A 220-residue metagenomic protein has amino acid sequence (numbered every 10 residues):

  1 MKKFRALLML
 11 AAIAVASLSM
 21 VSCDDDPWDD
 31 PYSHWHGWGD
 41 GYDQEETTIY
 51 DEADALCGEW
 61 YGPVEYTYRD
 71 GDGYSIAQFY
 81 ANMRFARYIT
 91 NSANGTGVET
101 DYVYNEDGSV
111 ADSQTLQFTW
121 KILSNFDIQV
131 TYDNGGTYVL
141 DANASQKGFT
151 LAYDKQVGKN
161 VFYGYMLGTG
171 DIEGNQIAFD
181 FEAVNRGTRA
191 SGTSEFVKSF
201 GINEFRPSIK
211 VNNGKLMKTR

Functional and structural regions predicted by a protein language model:
M1-S22: Sec-dependent bacterial lipoprotein signal peptides
A16-C57, G174-G187, F196, F205: Bacterial Sec-dependent N-terminal signal peptides
D43, F118-W120, V161-R220: Edge beta-strand at a domain terminus
E46-T90: Post-signal-peptide N-terminal segment of Sec-exported extracytoplasmic proteins
D54-Y61, A93-V98, S124-Q129, K159-F162: Short, hydrophobic/aromatic-rich segments at coil-to-beta transitions
P63-Y68, E99-Y104, V130-N134, K155 (+1 more regions): Beta-turn initiation residues at beta-strand->coil junctions
D72-I128: N-terminal glycine/threonine-rich, aromatic-flanked beta-hairpin/loop signature
S124-V157: Acidic, glycine-rich flexible loop segments
